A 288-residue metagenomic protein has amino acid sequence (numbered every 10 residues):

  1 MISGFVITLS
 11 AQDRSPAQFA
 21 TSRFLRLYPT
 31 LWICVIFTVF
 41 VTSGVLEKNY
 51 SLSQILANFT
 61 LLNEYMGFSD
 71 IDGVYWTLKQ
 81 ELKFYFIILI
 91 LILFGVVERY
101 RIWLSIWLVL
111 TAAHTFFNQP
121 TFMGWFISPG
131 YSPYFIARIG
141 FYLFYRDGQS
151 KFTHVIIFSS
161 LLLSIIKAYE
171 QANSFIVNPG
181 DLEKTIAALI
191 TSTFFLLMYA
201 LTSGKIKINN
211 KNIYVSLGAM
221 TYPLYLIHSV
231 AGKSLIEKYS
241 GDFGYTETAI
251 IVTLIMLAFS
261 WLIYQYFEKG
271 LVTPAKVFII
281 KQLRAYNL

Functional and structural regions predicted by a protein language model:
I2, S10-Q12, P16, T21 (+4 more regions): Membrane-interface helix-loop-helix regions
I7, T42, L93, A112 (+5 more regions): Hydrophobic membrane-targeting signal helices
L9-Q18, Y65-G67, L91-I102, M123-I255 (+2 more regions): Alpha-helical transmembrane segments in multi-pass integral membrane proteins
W32, I36-F40, F86, I90 (+6 more regions): Generic alpha-helical transmembrane segments of integral inner-membrane proteins, especially permease/transport modules
I33, L104-T111, F158-L161: Alpha-helical transmembrane segments
I71-W76, T121-I127: Surface-exposed cleft-lining segments at the edges of enzyme active sites
